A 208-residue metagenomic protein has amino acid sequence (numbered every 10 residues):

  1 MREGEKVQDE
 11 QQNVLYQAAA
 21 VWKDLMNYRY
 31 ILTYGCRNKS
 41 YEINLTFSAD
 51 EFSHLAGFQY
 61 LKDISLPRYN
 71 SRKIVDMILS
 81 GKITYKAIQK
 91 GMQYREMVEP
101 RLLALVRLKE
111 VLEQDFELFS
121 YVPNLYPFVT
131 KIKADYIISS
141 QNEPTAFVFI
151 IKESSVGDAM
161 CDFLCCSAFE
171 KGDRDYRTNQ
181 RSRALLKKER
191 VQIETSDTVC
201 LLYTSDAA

Functional and structural regions predicted by a protein language model:
M1-K133: An acidic, glycine-rich, mixed-charge low-complexity segment common to nucleic-acid enzymes
A104-V199: Conserved binding-pocket/active-site segment within a compact domain
Y203-A208: Conserved small/polar residues in nucleotide/adenosyl-binding loops
